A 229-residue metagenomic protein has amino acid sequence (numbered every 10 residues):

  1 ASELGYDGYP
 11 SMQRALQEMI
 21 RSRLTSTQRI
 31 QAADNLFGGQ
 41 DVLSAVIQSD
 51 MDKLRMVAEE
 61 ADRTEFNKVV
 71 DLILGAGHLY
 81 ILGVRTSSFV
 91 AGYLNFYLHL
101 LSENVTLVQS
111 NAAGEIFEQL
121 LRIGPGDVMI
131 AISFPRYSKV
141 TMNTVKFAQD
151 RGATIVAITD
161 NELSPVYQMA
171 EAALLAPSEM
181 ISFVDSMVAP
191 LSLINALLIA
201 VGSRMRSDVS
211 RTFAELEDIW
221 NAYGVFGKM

Functional and structural regions predicted by a protein language model:
A1-T64: HTH-adjacent hinge/linker in prokaryotic transcriptional regulators
A15, M19, L72, E215-I219: Short acidic/histidine-centered micro-motifs embedded in hydrophobic/aromatic stretches that mark compact functional
R63-D71: A short, basic/flexible loop-to-alpha-helix module at the beginning of a structural domain
L74-V84, S88-S192, A196-M205: Glycine-rich phosphate-binding loops that contact phosphosugars or nucleotide phosphates
S207-M229: A short, charged, Gly/Pro-tolerant segment at domain boundaries
